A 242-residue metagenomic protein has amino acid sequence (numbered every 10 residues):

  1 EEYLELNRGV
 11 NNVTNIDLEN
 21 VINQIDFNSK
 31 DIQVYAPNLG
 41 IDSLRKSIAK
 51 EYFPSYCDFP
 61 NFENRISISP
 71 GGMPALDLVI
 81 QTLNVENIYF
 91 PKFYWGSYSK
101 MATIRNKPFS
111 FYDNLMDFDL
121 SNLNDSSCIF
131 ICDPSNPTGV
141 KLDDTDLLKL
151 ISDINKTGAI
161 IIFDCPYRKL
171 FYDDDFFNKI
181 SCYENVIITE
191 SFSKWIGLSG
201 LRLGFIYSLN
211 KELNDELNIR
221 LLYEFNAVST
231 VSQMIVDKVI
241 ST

Functional and structural regions predicted by a protein language model:
E1-L39, A159: N-terminal "arm"/small-domain region of PLP-dependent enzymes with the aminotransferase-like
E5-R8, F130, I162, F205: Short beta-strand segments
V10, C132-S135, I240: Short, histidine-centered active-site or binding-site loop motifs used for metal coordination, general acid-base
N12-D17, P137-V140, K169-L170, I196-L198: Short catalytic/ligand-binding loop motif for oxyanion handling, primarily in non-cytosolic enzymes, centered on
D31-I154, R168-Y183, I187: Conserved core of the PLP fold type I
N87, A159-I160: Short glycine-centered segments of the SAM/dcSAM-binding site in methyltransferase folds
C165: Walker B catalytic acidic pair
I187-T242: PLP-dependent aminotransferase class I/II
